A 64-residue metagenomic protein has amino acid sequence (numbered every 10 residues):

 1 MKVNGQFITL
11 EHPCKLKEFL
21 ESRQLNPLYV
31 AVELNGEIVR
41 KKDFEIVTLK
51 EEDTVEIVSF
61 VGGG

Functional and structural regions predicted by a protein language model:
M1-G63: Ubiquitin-like/PB1-type beta-grasp interaction modules and other compact soluble beta-rich domains
